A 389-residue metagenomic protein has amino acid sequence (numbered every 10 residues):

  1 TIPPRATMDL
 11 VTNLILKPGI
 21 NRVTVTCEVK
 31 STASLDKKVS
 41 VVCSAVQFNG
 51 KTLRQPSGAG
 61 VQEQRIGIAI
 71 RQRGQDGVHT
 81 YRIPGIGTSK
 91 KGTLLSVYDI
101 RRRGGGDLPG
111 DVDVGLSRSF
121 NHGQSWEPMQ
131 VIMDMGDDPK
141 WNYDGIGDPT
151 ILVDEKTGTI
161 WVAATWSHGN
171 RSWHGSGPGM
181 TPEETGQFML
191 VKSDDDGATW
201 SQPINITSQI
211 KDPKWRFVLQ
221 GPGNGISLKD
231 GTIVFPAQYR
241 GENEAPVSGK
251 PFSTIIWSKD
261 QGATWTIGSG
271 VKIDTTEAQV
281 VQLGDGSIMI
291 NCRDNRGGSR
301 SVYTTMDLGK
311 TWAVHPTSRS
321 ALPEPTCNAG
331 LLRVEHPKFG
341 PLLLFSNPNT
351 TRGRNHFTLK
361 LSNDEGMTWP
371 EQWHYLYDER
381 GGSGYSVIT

Functional and structural regions predicted by a protein language model:
I2-R5, G19-R22, E28, Q55-T389: Asp-box/BNR beta-propeller blade signature and adjacent active/binding-site loops in extracellular glycan-interacting
P3-I15: Short, solvent-exposed interaction modules
T12-L14, V25-S31: Short, hydrophobic beta-strand segments
P18, S31-V41: Short glycine/proline/serine/threonine-rich loop/turn segments at secondary-structure transition edges
V29, V42-L53: Enriched for extracellular/lumenal, surface-exposed ectodomains of secreted and cell-surface proteins
A33-D36, K51, R354: Short, surface-exposed beta-strand/loop "edge" segments at domain boundaries and coil↔beta transitions
